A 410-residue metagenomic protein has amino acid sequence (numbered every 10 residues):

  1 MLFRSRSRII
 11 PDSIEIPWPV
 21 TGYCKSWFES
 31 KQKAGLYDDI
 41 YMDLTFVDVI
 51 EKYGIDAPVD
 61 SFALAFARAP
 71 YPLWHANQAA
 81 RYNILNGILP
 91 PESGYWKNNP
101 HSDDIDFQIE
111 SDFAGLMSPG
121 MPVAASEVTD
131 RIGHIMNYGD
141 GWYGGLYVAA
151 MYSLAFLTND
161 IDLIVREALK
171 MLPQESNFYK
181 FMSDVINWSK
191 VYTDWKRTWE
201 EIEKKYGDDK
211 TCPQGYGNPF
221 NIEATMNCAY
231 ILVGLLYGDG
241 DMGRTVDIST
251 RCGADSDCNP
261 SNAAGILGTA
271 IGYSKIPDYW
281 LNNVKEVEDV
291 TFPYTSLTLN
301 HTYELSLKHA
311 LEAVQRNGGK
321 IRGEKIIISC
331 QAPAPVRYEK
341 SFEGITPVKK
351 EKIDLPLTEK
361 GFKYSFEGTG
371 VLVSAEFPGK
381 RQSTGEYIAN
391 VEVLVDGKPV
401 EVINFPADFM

Functional and structural regions predicted by a protein language model:
M1-M42, F62: An N-terminal structural lobe/cap that precedes and organizes the functional/catalytic core across diverse proteins
F3-W18, N137-D140, Y147-V148, S153 (+1 more regions): Catalytic phosphate/nucleotide-handling subdomain of diverse soluble enzymes
R4-R8, G54-I55, P70-A79, L89 (+5 more regions): Secretory-pathway/luminal and periplasmic proteins that interact with or process carbohydrate-rich
Y23-T45, E288-G318: A structural-propensity feature for long, helix-poor, extended segments
W27-Y37, Y41-Y138, W142-L146, L157-T158 (+1 more regions): Active-site cavity-forming subdomains of large catalytic enzyme subunits
I84-L85, P91-S102, S111-M121, D130-M136 (+1 more regions): Accessory "access/gating" subregions that flank catalytic or transport cores
L297-L357: Catalytic cores of secreted or luminal carbohydrate-active enzymes
C330-M410: Glycan-recognition surfaces in beta-rich domains, encompassing non-catalytic CBMs and lectin-like receptor-binding
